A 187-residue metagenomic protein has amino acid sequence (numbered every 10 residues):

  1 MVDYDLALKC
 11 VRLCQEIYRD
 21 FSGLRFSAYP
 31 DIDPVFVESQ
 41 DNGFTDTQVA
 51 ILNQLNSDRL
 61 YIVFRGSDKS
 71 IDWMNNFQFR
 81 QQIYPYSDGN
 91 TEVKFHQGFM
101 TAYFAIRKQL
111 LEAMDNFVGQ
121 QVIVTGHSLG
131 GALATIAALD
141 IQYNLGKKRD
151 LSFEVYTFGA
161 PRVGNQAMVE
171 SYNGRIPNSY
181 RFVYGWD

Functional and structural regions predicted by a protein language model:
M1-T125, L129-D187: Non-catalytic, mobile gating and regulatory segments of ester bond hydrolases
